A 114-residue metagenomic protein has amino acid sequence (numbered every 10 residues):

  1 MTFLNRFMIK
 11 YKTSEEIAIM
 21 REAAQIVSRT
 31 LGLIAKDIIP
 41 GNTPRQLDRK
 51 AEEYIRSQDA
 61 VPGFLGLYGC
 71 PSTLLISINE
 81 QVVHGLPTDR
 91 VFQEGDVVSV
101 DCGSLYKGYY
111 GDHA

Functional and structural regions predicted by a protein language model:
T2-A114: Active-site neighborhoods and metal-handling regions in enzymes and metal-associated proteins
